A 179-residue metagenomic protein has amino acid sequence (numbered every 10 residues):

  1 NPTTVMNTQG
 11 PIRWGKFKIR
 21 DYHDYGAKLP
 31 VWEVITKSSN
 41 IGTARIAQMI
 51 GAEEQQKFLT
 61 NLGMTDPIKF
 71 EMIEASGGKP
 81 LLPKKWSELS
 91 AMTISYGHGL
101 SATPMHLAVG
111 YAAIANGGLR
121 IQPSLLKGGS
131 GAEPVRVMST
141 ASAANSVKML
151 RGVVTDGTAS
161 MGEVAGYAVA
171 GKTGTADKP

Functional and structural regions predicted by a protein language model:
N1-P179: Beta-lactam-recognizing serine transpeptidase/beta-lactamase-like catalytic domain environment
